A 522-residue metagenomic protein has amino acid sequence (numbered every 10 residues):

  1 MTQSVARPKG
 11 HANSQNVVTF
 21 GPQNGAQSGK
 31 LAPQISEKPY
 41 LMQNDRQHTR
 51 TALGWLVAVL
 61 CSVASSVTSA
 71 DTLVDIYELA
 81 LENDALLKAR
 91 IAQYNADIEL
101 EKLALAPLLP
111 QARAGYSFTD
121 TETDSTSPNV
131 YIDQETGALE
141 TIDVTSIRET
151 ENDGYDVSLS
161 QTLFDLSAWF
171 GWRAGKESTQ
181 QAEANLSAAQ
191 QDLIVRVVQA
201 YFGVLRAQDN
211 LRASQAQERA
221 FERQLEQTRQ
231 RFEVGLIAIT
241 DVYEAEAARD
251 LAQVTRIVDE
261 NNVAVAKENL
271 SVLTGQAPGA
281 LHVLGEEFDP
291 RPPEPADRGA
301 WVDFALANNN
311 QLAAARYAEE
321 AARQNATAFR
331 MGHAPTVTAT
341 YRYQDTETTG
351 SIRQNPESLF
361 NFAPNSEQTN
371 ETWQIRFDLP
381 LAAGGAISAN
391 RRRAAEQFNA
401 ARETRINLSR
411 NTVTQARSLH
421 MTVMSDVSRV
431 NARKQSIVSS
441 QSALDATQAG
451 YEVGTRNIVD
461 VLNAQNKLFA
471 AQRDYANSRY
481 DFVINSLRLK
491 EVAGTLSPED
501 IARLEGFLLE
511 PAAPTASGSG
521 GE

Functional and structural regions predicted by a protein language model:
A64-S65: N-terminal signal peptide c-region/cleavage motif recognized by signal peptidases
D71-G203, V337, Y341, G385-I387 (+1 more regions): Short flexible linkers and secondary-structure junctions
K88-A92, L105-A106, I147-N152, L163-Q190 (+7 more regions): Sec/SRP-type N-terminal targeting helices
A106, L251-Q276, I437-T495: Short segments within alpha-helical structural elements
E122, D474-E522: Acidic, low-complexity, intrinsically disordered peripheral segments
S125-Y131, V283-G285, G350-P356, A389 (+1 more regions): Outer-membrane beta-barrel translocator domains and adjoining extracellular loop/strand segments of Gram-negative
D192-N308, A318, T422, D426 (+3 more regions): Periplasmic alpha-helical coiled-coil/stalk elements that build and connect Gram-negative outer-membrane
